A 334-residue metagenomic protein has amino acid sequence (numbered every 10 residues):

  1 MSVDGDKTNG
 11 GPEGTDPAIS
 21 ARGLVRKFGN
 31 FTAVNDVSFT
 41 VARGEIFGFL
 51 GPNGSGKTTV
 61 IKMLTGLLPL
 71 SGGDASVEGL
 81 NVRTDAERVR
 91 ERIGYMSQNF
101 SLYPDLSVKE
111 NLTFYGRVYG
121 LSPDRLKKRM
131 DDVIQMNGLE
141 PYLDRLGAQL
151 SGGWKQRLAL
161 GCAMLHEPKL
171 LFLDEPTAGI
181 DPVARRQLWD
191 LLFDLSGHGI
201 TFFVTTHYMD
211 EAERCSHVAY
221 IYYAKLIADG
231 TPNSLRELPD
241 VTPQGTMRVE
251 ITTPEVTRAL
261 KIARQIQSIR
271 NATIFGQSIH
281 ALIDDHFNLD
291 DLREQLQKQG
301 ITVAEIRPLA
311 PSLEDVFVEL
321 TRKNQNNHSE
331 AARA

Functional and structural regions predicted by a protein language model:
G73-N81, V89: Conserved ABC transporter NBD signature motif
T113, R117, D124-Y142: Conserved ABC ATPase "signature" region
L146-L150: Conserved ABC ATPase signature
E167: Conserved catalytic motifs of ABC-family nucleotide-binding domains
L171-D174: Catalytic Walker B motif of ABC-type/P-loop ATPase nucleotide-binding domains
D190-I283: ABC transporter nucleotide-binding domain
